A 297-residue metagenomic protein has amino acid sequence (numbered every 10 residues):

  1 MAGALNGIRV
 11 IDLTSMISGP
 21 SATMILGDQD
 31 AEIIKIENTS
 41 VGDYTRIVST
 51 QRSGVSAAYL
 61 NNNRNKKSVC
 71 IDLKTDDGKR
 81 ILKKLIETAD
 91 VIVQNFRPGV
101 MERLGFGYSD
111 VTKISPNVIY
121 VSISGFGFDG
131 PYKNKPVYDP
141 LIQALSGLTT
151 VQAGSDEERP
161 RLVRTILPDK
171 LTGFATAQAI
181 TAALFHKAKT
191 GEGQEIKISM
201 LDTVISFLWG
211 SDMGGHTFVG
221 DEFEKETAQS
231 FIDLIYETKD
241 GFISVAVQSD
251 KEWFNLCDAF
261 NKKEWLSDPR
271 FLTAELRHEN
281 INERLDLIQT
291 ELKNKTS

Functional and structural regions predicted by a protein language model:
M1-E192, V219-E222: N-terminal helix-loop segment corresponding to the beta1-alpha1 unit of nucleotide/adenylate-binding folds
I17, S53, E102, T227 (+2 more regions): Residue-level recognition of alpha-helix initiation/capping sites
S40, F126-G127, M200-I205, D240 (+1 more regions): Glycine-rich beta-alpha junction loops
Q94, I198, V245-V247: Active-site-adjacent beta-strand anchor residues
Q143, G147-T150, Q178, A182 (+3 more regions): Generic alpha-helical structural context detector
R161-L171, G193-E195, F223-D233, F242-S244 (+2 more regions): A short glycine-threonine-serine/GTX helix/turn-capping micro-motif
A183-D221: Substrate-binding/catalytic subdomain of NAD(P)-dependent oxidoreductase enzymes
F218, F231-S297: Aromatic-enriched alpha-helical interface/lid elements that frame and gate functional surfaces
